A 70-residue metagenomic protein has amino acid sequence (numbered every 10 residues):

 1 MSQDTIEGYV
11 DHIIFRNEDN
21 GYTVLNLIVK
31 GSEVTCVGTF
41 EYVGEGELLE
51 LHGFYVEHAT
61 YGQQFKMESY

Functional and structural regions predicted by a protein language model:
S2-N17, G53: Structural detector for short beta-strands of small beta-barrel domains
F15-L27: Short aromatic-glycine-enriched beta-strand elements
N17-N20, G44, H58-G62: A cross-taxa feature marking solvent-exposed loop/turn segments within ectodomains of secreted and single-pass membrane
V24, F54-Y70: OB-fold/S1-family single-stranded nucleic acid-binding modules
V24-G44: Beta-strand/loop nucleic-acid-binding surfaces
G46-L48: Loop/turn positions that initiate beta-strands
